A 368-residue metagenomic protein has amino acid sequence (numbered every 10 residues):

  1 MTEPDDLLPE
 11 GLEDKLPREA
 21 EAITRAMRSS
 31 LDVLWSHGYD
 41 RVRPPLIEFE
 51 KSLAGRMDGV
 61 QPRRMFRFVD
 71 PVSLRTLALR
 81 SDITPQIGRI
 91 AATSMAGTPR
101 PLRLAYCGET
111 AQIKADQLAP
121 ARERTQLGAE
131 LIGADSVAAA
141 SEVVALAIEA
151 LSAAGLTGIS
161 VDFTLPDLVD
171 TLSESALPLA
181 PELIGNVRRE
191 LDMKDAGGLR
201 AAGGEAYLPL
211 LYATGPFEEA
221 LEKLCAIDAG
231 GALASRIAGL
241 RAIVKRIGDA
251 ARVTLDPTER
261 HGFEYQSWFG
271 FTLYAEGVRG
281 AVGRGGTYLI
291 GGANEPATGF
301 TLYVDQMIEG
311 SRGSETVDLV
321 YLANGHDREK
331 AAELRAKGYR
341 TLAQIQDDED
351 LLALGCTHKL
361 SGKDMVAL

Functional and structural regions predicted by a protein language model:
M1-R80, P85, S141, A145: TRNA-binding/sensing appendages of the translation machinery
E19, R25-H37, F49, T84-T98 (+2 more regions): Positively charged, Gly/Ser-enriched RNA/tRNA-binding surfaces
L46-P62, T164-E174, E259-W268, E349: Beta-rich nucleic-acid/ligand-interaction surfaces
R64-V72, L177-G204: Acidic, His- and aromatic-enriched active-site or binding-groove loops in soluble protein domains that engage sugars
L131, D135, A139, D162 (+2 more regions): Cap/lid and interdomain-hinge subdomains that line or gate substrate/regulatory clefts in soluble alpha/beta enzymes
L146-A153, D167-A176: Hydrophobic mid-domain F-helix/FG-region of cytochrome P450s
S160-T164, L322-A323: Short internal beta-strands
